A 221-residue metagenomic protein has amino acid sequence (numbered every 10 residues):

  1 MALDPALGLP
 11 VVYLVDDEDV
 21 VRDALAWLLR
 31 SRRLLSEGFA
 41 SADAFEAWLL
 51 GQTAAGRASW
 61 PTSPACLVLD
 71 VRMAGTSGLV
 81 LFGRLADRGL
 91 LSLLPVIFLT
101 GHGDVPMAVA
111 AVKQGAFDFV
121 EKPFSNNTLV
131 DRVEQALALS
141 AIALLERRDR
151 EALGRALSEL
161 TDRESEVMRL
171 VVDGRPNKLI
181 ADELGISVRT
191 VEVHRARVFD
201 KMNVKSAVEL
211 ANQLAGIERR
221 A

Functional and structural regions predicted by a protein language model:
P10, D19-F39: Two-component/phosphorelay signaling modules centered on CheY-like receiver
A40-S41, A74-G83, S206: Acidic catalytic/metal-coordinating carboxylates
T53-L69: Active-site beta3 strand of CheY-like receiver
L69-D70, T100: Active-site residues of response regulator receiver
L79-S92, A110: Short amphipathic alpha-helix used as the core "switch/output" element in two-component signaling
P106, V120-V133, E183: C-terminal output helix
A196-A221: Basic, Lys/Arg-enriched C-terminal extension of HTH/homeodomain DNA-binding domains
